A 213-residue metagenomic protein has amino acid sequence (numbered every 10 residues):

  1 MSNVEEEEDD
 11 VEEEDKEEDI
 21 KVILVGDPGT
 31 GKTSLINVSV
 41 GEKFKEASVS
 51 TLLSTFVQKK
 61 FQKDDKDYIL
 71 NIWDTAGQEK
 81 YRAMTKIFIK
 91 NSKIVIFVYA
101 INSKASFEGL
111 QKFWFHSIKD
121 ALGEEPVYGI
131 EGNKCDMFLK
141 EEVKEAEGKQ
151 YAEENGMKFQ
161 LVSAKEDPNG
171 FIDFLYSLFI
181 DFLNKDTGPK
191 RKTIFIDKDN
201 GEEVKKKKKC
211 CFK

Functional and structural regions predicted by a protein language model:
M1-K190, F212-K213: TRAFAC-class small GTPase G-domain
S2, D199-K213: Polybasic, Ser/Thr-rich amphipathic helices
G188-E202: CheY-like receiver
